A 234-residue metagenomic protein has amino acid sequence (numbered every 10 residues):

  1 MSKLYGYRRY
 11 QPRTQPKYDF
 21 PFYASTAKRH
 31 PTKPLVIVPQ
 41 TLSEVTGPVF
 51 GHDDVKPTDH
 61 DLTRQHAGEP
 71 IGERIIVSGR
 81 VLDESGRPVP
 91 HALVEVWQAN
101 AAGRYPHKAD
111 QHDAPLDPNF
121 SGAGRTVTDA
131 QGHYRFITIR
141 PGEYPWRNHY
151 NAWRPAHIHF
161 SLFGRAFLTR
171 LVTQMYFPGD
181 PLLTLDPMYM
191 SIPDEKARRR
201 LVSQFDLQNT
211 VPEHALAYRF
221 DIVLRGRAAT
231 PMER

Functional and structural regions predicted by a protein language model:
M1-R234: Beta-strand-dominated extracellular/periplasmic modules and repeats in secreted or surface-exposed proteins
